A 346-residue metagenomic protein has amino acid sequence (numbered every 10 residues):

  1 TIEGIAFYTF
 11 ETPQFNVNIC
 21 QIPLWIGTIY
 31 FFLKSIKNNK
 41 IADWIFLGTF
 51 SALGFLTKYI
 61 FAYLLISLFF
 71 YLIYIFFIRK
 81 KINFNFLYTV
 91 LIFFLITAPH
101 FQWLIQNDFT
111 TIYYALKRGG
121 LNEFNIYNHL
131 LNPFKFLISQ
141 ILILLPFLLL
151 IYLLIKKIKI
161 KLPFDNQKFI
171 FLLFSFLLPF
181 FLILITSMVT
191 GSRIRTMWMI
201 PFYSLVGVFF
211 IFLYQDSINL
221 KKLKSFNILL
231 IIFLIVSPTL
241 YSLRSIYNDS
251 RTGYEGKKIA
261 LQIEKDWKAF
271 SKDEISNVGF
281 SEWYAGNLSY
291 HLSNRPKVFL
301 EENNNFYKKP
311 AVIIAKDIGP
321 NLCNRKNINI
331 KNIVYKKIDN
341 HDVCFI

Functional and structural regions predicted by a protein language model:
T1-A6, S51, F55: Short helix- or helix-capping micro-motifs that position conserved polar/aromatic residues at function-defining sites
F10-C20: Short acidic/glycine- and proline-prone juxtamembrane loop motifs at membrane-interface regions of multi-pass membrane
T28-I45: Membrane-interface transmembrane helices that cradle and orient dolichyl/undecaprenyl
L53, L65-K168, P179-L184, V189: Transmembrane-lumen/periplasm boundary regions of multi-pass, lipid-linked membrane glycan transferases
M188-K222: Hydrophobic/aromatic-rich transmembrane helices and adjacent perimembrane loops
D216-S245: Signature aromatic-anchored transmembrane alpha helix within multi-pass, membrane-resident enzymes that catalyze glycan
D249-G253, K257-Y307, A311-D317: Short periplasmic/luminal acceptor-recognition loop of GT-C membrane glycosyltransferases, typified by
N303-I346: Aromatic/acidic, Gly/Pro-rich catalytic loop(s) in extracytoplasmic/lumenal soluble domains of multi-pass membrane
